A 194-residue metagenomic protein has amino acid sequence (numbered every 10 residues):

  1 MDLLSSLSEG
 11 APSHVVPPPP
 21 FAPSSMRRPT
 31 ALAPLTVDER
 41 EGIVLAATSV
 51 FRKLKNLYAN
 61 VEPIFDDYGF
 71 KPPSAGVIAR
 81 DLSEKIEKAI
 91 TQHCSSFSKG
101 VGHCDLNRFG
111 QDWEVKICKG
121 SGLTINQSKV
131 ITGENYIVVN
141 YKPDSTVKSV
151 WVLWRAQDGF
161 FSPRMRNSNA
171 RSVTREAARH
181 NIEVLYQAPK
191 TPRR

Functional and structural regions predicted by a protein language model:
M1-F109, I117-R194: Nucleic-acid endonuclease domains
E114: Extended, Lys/Arg-enriched charged tracts that mediate electrostatic binding to polyanionic substrates
